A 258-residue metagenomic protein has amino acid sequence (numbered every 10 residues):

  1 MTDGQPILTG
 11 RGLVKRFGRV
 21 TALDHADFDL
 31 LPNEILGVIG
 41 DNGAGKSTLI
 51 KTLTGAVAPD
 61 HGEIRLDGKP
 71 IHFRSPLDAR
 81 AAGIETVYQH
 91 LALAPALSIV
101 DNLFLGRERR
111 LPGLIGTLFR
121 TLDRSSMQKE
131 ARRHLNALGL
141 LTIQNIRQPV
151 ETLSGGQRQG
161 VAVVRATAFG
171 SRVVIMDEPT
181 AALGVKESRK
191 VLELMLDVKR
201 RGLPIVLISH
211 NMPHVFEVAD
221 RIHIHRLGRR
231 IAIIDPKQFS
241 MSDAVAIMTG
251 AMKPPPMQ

Functional and structural regions predicted by a protein language model:
T2-Q258: Glycine-rich phosphate-binding loops of nucleotide-dependent enzymes
